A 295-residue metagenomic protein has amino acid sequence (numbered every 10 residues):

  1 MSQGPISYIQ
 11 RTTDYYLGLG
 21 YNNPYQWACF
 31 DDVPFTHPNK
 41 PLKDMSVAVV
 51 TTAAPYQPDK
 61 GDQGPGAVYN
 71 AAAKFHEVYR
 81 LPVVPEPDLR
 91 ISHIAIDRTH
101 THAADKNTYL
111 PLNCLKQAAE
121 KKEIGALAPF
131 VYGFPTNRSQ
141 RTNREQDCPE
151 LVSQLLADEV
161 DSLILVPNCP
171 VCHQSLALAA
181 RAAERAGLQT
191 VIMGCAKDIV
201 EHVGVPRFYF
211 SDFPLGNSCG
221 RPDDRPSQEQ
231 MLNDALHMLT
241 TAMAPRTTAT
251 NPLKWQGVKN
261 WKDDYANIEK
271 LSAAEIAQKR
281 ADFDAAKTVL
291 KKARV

Functional and structural regions predicted by a protein language model:
M1-A186, V191-M238, R246-V295: Metallocofactor- and cofactor-centric catalytic cores in central/energy metabolism, strongly enriched
